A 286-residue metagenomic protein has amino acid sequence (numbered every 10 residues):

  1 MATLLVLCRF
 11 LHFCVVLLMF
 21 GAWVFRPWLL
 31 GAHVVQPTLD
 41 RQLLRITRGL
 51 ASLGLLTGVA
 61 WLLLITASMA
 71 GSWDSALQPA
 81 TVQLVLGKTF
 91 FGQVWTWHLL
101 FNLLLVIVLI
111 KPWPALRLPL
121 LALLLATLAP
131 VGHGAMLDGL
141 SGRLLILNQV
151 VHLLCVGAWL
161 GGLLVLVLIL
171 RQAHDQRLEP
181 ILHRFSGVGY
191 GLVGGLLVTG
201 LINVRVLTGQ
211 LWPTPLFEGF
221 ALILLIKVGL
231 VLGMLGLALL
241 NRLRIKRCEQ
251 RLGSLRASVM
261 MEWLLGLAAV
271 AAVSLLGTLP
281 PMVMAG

Functional and structural regions predicted by a protein language model:
M1-G286: Polytopic transmembrane helical bundles with strong interfacial aromatic enrichment
